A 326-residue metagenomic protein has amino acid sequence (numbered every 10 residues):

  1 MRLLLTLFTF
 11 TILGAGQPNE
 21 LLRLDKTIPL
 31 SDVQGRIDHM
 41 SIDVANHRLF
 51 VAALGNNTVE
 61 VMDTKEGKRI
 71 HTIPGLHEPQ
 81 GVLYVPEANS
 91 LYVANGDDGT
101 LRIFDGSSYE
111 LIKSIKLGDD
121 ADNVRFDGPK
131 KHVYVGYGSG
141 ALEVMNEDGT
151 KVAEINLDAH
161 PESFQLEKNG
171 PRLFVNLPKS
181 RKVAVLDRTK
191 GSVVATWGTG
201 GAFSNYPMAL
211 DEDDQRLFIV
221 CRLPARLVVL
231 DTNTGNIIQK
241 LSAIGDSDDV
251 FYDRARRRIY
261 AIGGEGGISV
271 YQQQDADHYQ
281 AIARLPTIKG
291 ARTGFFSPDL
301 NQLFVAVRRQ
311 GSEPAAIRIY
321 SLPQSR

Functional and structural regions predicted by a protein language model:
P18-Q34: A short helix->beta-strand "capping" segment at the edge of beta-propeller domains
D25-L30, K68-I73, E110-I115, G149-I155 (+3 more regions): A short beta-strand motif characteristic of beta-propeller blades
S31-N46, L76-N89, I115-G136, A141 (+6 more regions): Beta-rich, blade/repeat-based domains predominating in secreted/periplasmic proteins but also intracellular
L54, G96, Y137-G138, P178 (+3 more regions): Short loop/turn segments immediately following the C-termini of beta-strands
D63-G67, D105-Y109, N146-T150, D187-G191 (+3 more regions): Short loop/turn segments that connect beta-strands within beta-propeller blades
K182-A184, R226-V228, G267-Y271, S312-S321: Structural motif
R292-R326: Blade-level signature of beta-propeller repeat domains, shared across WD40, Kelch, NHL, RCC1 and BNR/Asp-box propellers
